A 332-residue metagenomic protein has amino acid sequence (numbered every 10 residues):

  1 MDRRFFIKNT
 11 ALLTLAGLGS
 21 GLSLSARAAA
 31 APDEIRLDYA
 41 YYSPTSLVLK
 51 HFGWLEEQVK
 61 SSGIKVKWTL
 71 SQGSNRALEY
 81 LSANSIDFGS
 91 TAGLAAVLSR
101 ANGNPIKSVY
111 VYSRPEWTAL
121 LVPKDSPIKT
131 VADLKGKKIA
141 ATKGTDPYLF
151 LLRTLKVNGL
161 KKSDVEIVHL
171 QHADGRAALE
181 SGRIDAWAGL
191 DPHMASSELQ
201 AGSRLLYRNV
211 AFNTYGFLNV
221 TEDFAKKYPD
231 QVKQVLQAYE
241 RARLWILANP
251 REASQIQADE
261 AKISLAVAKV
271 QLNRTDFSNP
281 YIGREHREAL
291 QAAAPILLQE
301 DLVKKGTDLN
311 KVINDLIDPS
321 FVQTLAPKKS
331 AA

Functional and structural regions predicted by a protein language model:
M1-L15: N-terminal secretory signal peptides and thylakoid transit peptides that target proteins across membranes
L24-A28: Sec/Tat signal peptide C-region and signal peptidase I cleavage site
A29-K161, E166-H169, D185-A188, L205 (+1 more regions): Short, glycine-/small- and polar/acidic-enriched structural segments that line small-molecule recognition paths
E57, E79, A83, V97 (+12 more regions): Solvent-exposed, polar/charged alpha-helical surfaces in well-ordered, non-transmembrane soluble domains, broadly
V59, S85, S90, R100 (+8 more regions): Sec/Tat-exported extracytoplasmic proteins
L94, I167-V168, A173-D259: Pocket-lining segment of extracytoplasmic ligand-binding domains
Y228-K304: Secondary-structure end/capping motifs
L298-A332: Conserved C-terminal helix/tail region of periplasmic/extracytoplasmic solute-binding proteins
